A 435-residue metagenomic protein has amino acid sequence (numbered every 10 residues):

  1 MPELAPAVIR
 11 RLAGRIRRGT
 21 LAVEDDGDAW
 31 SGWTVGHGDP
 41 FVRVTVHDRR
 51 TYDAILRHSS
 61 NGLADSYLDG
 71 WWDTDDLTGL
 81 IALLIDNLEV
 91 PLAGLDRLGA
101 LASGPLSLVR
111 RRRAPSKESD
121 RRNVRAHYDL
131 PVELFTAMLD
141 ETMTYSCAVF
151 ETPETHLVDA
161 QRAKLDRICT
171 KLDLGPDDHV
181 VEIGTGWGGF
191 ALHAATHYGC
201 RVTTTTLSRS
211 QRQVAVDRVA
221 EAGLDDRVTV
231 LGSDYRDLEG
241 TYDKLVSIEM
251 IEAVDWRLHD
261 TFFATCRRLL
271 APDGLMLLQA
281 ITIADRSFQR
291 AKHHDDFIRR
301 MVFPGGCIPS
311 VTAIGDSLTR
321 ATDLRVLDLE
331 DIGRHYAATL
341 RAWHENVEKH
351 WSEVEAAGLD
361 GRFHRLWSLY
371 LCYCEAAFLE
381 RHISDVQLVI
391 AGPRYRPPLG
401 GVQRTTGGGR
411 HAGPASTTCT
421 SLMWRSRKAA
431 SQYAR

Functional and structural regions predicted by a protein language model:
M1-T155, D159-Q161, R167: Feature captures hydrophobic
D177-G184: Conserved class I S-adenosyl-L-methionine
W187-Y198: Conserved SAM-binding loop of SAM-dependent methyltransferases across substrates and taxa, primarily the Class I
A215-V216: Conserved SAM-binding loop
R236-L245: A short acidic, Gly/Pro-enriched loop at the edge of an enzyme's catalytic core that lines a small-molecule cofactor
D260-P272: A short glycine-rich, Lys/Arg-flanked "PGG" loop and its adjoining helix->strand segment in the class I
D273-I281: Conserved beta-strand signature within the Rossmann-like core of class I S-adenosyl-L-methionine
T282-P397: Substrate-binding/catalytic lobe of Class I Rossmann-like enzymes that use SAM or dcSAM, i.e., the mid-to-C-terminal
